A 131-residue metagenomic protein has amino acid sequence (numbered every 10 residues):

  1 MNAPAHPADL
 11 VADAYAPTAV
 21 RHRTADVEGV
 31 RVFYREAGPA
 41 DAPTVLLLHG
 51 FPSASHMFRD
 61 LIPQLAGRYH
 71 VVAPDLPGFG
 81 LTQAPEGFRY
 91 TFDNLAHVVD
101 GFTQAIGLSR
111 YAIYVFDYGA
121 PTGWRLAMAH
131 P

Functional and structural regions predicted by a protein language model:
M1-R23: An N-terminal hydrophobic leader/cap segment in hydrolases
A14-Y15, A25-E28, R35-A37, A73-F116: Active-site loop/oxyanion-hole signature of alpha/beta-hydrolase fold enzymes
T18-H22, Y34, V45, H49-S53 (+5 more regions): N-terminal Rossmann-like NAD(P)+-binding domain of SDR-like oxidoreductases, especially those catalyzing
T18-V20, V27-G29, D41, A66 (+1 more regions): Short, solvent-exposed coil/turn segments
V30-L81: Conserved HGGG/HGGXW glycine-rich cap/lid loop of the alpha/beta-hydrolase fold
D41, I62, G87-F92, G119 (+1 more regions): Generic secondary-structure boundary signal with a strong preference for alpha-helix termini
R59, D100, W124-M128: Short, hydrophobic alpha-helix immediately C-terminal to the catalytic nucleophile
Q64, R68, L108-P131: Conserved hydrolase catalytic core segment
